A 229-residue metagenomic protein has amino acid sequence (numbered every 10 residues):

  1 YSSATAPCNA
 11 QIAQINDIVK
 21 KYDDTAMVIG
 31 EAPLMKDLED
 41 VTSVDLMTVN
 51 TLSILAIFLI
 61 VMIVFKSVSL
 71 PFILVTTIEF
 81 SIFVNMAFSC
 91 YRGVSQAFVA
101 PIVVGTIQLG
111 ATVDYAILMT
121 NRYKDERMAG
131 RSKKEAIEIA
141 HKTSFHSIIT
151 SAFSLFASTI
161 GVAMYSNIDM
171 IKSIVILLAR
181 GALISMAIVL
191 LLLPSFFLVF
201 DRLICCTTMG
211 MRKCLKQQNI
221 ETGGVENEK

Functional and structural regions predicted by a protein language model:
Y1-S2, L38: Short, hydrophobic beta-strand segments
S2-A13: Solvent-exposed, non-transmembrane alpha-helical starts
Q11-K21: Solvent-exposed soluble domains appended to multi-pass membrane proteins
K20-K229: Membrane-embedded transmembrane helical bundles of large multi-pass transporters/channels
